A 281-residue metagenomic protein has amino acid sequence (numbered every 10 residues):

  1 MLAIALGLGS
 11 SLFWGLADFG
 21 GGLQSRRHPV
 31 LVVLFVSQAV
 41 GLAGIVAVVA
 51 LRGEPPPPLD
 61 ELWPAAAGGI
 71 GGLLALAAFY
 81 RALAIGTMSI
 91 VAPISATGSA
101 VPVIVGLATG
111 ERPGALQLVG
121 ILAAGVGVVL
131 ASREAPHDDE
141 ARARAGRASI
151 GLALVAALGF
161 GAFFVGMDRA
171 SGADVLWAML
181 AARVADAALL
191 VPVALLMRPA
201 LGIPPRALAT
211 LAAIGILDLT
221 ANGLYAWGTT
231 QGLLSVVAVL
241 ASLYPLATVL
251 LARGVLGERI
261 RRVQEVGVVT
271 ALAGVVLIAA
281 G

Functional and structural regions predicted by a protein language model:
M1-F13, E54-G72, E111-V126, D174-A188 (+1 more regions): Structural signature of hydrophobic alpha-helical transmembrane segments
M1-G9, G20-G21, R26-L31, V36-A66 (+5 more regions): Membrane-interface interhelical linkers
L12-V40, E54-P55, G161-D186, V236-V239: Juxtamembrane helix-loop-helix junctions in multi-pass membrane proteins
Q24, V33, A82, T87 (+6 more regions): Hydrophobic/aromatic residues within transmembrane alpha-helices of multi-pass small-molecule transporters
A39-I45, I94-L107, A185-L189, A221-N222 (+2 more regions): Alpha-helical transmembrane segments of compact multi-pass small-molecule transporters, enriched in specific families
V40, I45, V105, L116-A135 (+1 more regions): Hydrophobic transmembrane alpha-helices of multi-pass small-molecule transport proteins
I45-P55, P102-Q117, L158-V175, L217-S235 (+1 more regions): Hydrophobic alpha-helical transmembrane segments in multi-pass integral membrane proteins
F79, A100-V119, V129, V193-R198 (+1 more regions): C-terminal transmembrane-helix exit sites in multi-pass transporters
